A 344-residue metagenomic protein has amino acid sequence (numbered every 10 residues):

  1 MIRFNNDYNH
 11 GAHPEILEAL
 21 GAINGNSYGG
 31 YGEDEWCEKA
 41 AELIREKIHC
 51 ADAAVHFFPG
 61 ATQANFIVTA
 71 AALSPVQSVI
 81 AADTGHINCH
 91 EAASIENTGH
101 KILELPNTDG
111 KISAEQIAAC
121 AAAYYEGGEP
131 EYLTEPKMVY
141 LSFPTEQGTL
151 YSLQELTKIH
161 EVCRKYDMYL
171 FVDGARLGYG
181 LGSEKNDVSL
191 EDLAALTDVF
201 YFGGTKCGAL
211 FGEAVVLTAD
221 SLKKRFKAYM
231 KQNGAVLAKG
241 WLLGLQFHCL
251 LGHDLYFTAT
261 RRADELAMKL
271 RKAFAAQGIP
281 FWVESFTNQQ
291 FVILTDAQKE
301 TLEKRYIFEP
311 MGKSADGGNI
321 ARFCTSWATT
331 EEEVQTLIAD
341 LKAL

Functional and structural regions predicted by a protein language model:
H13-G60, D83-N88, S94: Conserved N-terminal alpha-helix of the aminotransferase class I/II PLP-enzyme fold
D52-L73, L103-G110: Conserved core of the PLP fold type I
A71-C89, A118: Conserved PLP-anchoring active-site segment centered on the Schiff-base-forming lysine
S74-V76, M268-K342: Conserved C-terminal alpha-helix-loop-beta "cap" of PLP-dependent enzymes that closes/shapes the active-site mouth
G99-P144, Y151-K158: PLP-dependent aminotransferase-class I/II
T108, E135-P136, S142, L150 (+2 more regions): Active-site C-terminal subdomain of aminotransferase-like
Y151-S183: Catalytic PLP-binding core of fold-type I/II PLP enzymes
